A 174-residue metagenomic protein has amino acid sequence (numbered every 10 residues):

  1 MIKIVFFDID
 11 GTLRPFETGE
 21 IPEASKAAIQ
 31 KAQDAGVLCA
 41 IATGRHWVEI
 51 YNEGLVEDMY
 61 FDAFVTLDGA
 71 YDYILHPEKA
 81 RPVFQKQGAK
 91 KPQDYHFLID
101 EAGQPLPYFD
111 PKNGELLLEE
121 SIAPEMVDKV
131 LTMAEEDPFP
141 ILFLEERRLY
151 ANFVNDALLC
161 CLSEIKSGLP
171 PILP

Functional and structural regions predicted by a protein language model:
M1-K3, Y60-F61: Short loop/turn microsegments at loop-to-beta-strand junctions
K3-T18: Asp-based phosphoryl-transfer active-site loop
G19-A24: Substrate-gripping "pore-loop 1 plus following alpha2 helix"
S25-C161: Active-site phosphate-binding/coordination module
L158-P174: Acidic, His- and aromatic-enriched active-site or binding-groove loops in soluble protein domains that engage sugars
